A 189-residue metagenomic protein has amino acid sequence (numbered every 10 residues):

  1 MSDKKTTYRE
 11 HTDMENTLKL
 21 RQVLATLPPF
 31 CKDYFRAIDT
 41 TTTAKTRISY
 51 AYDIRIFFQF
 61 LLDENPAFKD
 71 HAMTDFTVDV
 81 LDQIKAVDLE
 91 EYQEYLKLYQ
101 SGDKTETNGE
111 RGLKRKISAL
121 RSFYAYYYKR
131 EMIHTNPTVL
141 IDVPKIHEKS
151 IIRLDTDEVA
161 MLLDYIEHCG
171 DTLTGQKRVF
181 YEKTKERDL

Functional and structural regions predicted by a protein language model:
M1-L189: Conserved catalytic core of the tyrosine transesterase superfamily
